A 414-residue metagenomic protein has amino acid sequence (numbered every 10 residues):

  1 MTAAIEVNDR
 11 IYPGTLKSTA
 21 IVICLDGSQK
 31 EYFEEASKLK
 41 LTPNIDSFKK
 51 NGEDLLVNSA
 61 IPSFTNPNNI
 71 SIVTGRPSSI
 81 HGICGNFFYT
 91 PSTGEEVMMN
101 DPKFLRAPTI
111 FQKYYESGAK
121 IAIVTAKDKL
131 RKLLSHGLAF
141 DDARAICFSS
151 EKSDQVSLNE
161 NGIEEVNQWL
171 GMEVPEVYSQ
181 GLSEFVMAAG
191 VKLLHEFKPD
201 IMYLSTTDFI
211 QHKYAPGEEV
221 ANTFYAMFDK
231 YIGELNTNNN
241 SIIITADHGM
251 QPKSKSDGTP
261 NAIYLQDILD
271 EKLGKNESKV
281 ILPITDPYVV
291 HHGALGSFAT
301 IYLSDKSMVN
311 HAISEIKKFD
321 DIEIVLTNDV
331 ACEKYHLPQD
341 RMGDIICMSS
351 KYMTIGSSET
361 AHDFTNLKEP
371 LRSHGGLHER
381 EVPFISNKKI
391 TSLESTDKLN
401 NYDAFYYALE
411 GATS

Functional and structural regions predicted by a protein language model:
T2-E53: Active-site-proximal N-terminal segment of extracellular/periplasmic enzymes that hydrolyze or transfer
G14-T15, S179-I244, H248-P252: A long, amphipathic alpha-helix that forms part of the scaffold/cap immediately adjacent to metal-dependent active
S18, F88-D101, A107, H212-A215 (+4 more regions): Secreted, luminal/periplasmic, and some membrane-associated catalytic domains that remodel anionic oxygen-ester
K30-Y32, T65, K129-S135, I210-Y214 (+4 more regions): Short catalytic/ligand-binding loop motif for oxyanion handling, primarily in non-cytosolic enzymes, centered on
E34-S78, A122: Short, structured active-site-proximal loop/turn typified by the sulfatase FGly-forming signature C/S-X-P-X-R
G75-A215, H291, S297, M308-A312 (+2 more regions): His/Asp/Glu-rich, glycine-adjacent segments that coordinate divalent cations and/or stabilize oxyanion chemistry on
L105, G190, T223, S278-L295 (+3 more regions): A short beta-strand-to-alpha-helix junction
S349-E410: Low-complexity, glycine/alanine/valine/leucine- and proline-rich hydrophobic stretches
